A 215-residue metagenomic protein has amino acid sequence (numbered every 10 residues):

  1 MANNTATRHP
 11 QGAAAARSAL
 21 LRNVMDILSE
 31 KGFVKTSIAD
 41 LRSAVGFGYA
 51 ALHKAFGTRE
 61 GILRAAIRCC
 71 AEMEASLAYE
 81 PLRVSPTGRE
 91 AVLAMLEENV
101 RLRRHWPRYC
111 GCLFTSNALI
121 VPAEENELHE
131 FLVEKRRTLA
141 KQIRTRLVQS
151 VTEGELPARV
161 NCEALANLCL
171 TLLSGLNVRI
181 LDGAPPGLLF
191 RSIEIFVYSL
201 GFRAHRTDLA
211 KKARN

Functional and structural regions predicted by a protein language model:
M1-T7, A94-L102, R137-K141, T145-Q149 (+3 more regions): C-terminal peripheral helix-coil segments that are non-catalytic and often amphipathic
A2-T5, A19, N23, I27-A65: Helix-turn-helix
A65, Y79-C110, C162-C169: Hydrophobic alpha-helical connector segments
R68-A75: Short, basic, alpha-helical segments at the C-terminal edge of helix-turn-helix-like DNA-binding modules
A75, E80, E90-L93, N126-T152 (+1 more regions): Amphipathic alpha-helical packing segments from all-alpha helical-bundle domains
A91, W106-E127: Amphipathic alpha-helical segments used for helix-helix packing
C110, T115, V160-R179, R191-S199: Hydrophobic alpha-helical segments that form the core of small-molecule binding pockets and/or dimer interfaces
